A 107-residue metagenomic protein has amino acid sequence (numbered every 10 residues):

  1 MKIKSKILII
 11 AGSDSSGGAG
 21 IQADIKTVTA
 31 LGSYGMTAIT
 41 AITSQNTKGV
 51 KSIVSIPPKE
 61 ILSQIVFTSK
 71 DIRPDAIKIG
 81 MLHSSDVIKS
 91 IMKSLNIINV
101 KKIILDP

Functional and structural regions predicted by a protein language model:
M1-K51: Glycine-rich phosphate/adenosyl-contacting loop at the front of the ribokinase-like
V50-P107: Glycine-rich phosphate/dinucleotide-binding loop and adjoining beta-alpha-beta core of small-molecule
